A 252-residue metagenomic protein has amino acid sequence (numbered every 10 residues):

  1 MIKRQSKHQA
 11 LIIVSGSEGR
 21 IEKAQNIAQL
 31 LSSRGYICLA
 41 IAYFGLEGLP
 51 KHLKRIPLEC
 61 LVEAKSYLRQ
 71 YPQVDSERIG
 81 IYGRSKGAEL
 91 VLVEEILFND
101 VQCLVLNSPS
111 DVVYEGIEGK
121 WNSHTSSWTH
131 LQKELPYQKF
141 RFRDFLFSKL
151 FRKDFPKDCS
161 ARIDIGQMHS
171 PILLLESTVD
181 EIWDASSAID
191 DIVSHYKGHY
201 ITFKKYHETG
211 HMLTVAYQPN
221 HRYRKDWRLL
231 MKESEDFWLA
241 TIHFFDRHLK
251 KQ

Functional and structural regions predicted by a protein language model:
M1-Q9, G16, P72, A161 (+1 more regions): Short beta-strand-to-loop junctions in surface cap/lid or active-site-entrance loops
S6-H8, I13-P50, E181-A185: Short substrate-entry loop that stabilizes the transition state in hydrolases
G19-R20, E63-H130, F151-R152, P156 (+1 more regions): Primarily recognizes the serine-hydrolase "nucleophile elbow" in alpha/beta-hydrolase and SGNH/GDSL folds
I27, D184-H195, Q218: Short alpha-helix in the alpha/beta-hydrolase fold that links the catalytic acid
Y43-S76: Catalytic nucleophile-loop/oxyanion-hole region of alpha/beta-hydrolase and closely related hydrolase-like folds
M168, L174-E176, D180: Short beta-strand/loop motif that positions the catalytic acidic residue of the alpha/beta-hydrolase fold
V179-W183, H211-M212: Acidic catalytic loop of the alpha/beta-hydrolase fold
V193, K197-Q252: C-terminal catalytic histidine-bearing segment of alpha/beta-hydrolase fold enzymes
